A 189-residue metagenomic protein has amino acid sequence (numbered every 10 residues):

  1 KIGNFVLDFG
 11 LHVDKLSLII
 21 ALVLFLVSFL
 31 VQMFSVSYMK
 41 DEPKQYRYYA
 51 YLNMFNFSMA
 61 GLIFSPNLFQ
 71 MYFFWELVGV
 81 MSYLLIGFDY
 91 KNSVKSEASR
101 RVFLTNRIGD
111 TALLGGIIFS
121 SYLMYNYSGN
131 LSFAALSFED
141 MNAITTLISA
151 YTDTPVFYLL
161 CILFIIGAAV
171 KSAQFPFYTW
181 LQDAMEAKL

Functional and structural regions predicted by a protein language model:
K1-L189: ...captures the hydrophobic TM-helix bundle architecture rather than a specific catalytic motif, and can also fire on
